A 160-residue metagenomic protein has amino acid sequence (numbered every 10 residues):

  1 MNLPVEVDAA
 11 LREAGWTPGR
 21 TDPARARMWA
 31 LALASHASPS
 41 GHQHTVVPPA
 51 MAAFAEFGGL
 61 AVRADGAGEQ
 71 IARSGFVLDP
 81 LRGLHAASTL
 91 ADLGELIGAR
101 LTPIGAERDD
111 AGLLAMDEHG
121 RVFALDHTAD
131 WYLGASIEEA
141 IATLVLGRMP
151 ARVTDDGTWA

Functional and structural regions predicted by a protein language model:
M1-A111, V153-A160: A surface-exposed partner-binding patch
H85-A86, D110-L114, T128-E139: Short, surface-exposed beta-strand/loop "edge" segments at domain boundaries and coil↔beta transitions
M116-H119: Short acidic-glycine loop/turn motifs at beta-strand connectors
F123-L125: Short hydrophobic/aromatic-rich beta-strand segments that constitute the beta-sheet cores of beta-sandwich/beta-barrel
A129-G157: Compact, glycine/acidic-enriched structural inserts
